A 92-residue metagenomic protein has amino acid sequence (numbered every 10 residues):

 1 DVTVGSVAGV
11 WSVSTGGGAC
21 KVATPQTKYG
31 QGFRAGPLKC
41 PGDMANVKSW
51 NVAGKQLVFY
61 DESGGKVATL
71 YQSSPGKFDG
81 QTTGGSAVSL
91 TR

Functional and structural regions predicted by a protein language model:
D1-A19, G80: Tryptophan-anchored aromatic micro-motifs
D1-V2, C20, K39, V67-T69: Noncatalytic, solvent-exposed loop/strand surfaces of beta-propeller-type extracellular/periplasmic domains
V13-F59: Central antiparallel beta-sheet cores of small beta-barrel/beta-sandwich binding domains
T24-Y29, Y71-K77, R92: A short, sequence-level motif marking secondary-structure junctions
K28-Y29, P41, G65-V67, S86-A87: Short, surface-exposed beta-strand-loop junctions and turns on beta-sheet-rich folds
E62, V67-Q72, G76-T83: Short, exposed beta-strand-loop hairpins at the edges of beta-sheets in extracellular/periplasmic proteins
G84-R92: Edge beta-strand at a domain terminus
